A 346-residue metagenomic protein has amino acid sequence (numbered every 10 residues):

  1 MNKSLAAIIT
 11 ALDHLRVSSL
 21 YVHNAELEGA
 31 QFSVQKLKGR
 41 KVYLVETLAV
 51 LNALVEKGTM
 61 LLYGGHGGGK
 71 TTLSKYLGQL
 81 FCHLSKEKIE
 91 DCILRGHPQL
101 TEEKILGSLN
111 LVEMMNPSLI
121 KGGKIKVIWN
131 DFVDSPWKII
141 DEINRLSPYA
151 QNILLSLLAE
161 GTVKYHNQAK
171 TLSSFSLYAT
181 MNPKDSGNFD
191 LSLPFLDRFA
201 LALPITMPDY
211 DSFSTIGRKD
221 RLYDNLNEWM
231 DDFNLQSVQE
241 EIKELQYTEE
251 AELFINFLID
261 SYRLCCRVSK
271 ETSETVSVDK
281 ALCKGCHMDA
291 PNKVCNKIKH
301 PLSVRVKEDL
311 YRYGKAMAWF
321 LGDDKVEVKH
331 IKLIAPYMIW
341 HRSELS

Functional and structural regions predicted by a protein language model:
N2-H66: Pre-Walker A (pre-P-loop) alpha-helix and adjacent loop at the N terminus of AAA/AAA+ ATPase modules, a conserved
K38-V45, D220-L345: Basic, amphipathic alpha-helical bundle interface domains used for macromolecular binding and assembly
A49-A53, L111-K138: Conserved alpha-helical scaffold flanking the Walker A/P-loop in AAA+ ATPase domains
L51-H97: Walker A/P-loop
N52, L94-H97, W129, Q168-A169 (+1 more regions): Replace "in large, NTP-powered and nucleic-acid-processing enzymes" with "in large, NTP-powered factors and other
M60, T72-K75, L80-F81, V112-K121 (+3 more regions): Canonical AAA+ ATPase core
G96-L119: Conserved NTP-binding/hydrolysis module of P-loop NTPases
